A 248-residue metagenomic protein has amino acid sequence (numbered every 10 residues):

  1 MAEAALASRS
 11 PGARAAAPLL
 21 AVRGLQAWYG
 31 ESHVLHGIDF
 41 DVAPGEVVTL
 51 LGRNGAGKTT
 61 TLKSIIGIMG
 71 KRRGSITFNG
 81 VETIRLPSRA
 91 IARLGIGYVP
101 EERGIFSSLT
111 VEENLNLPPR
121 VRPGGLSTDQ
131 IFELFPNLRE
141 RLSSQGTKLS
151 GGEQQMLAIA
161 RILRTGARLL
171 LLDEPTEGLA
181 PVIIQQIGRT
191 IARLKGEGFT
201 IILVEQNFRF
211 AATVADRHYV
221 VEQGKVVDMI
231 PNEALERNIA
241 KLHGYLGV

Functional and structural regions predicted by a protein language model:
A2-V248: Glycine-rich phosphate-binding loops of nucleotide-dependent enzymes
